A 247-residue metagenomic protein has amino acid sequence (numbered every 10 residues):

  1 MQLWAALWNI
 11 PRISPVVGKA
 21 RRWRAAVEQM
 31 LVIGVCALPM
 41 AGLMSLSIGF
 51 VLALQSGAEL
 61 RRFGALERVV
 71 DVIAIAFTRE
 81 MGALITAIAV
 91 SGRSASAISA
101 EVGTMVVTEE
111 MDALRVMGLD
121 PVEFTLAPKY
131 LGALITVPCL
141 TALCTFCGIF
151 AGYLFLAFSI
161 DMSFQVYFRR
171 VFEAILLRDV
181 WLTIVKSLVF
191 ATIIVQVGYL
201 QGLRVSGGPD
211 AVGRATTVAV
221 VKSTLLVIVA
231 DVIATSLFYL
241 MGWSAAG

Functional and structural regions predicted by a protein language model:
M1-A25, Q201-S206: Short, membrane-interfacial amphipathic segments enriched in basic
A25, Q29-I85: Active-site cofactor/substrate anionic-group-binding motifs, chiefly glycine- and Lys/Arg-rich phosphate-binding loops
G34, L38, G42, M81 (+2 more regions): Selective transmembrane-helix segments that form parts of the transport pathway or gating/packing helices in multipass
I48-G49, F190-Y199, V227-T235: Hydrophobic core segments of alpha-helical transmembrane domains in multi-pass membrane transport and ion-translocation
L54-R79, T145-L188, T192, Q196-V218 (+1 more regions): Membrane-interfacial helix-loop-helix connectors in multipass membrane proteins
V69-T108, D112, V197: Hydrophobic alpha-helical transmembrane segments of multi-pass membrane transport proteins
A83-T86, G92, S96, L131-V166: Hydrophobic alpha-helical segments embedded in or immediately adjacent to the lipid bilayer of multipass inner-membrane
E101-A127, G208-V212: Short cytoplasmic-facing helical segments at TM-TM junctions of multi-pass membrane proteins
